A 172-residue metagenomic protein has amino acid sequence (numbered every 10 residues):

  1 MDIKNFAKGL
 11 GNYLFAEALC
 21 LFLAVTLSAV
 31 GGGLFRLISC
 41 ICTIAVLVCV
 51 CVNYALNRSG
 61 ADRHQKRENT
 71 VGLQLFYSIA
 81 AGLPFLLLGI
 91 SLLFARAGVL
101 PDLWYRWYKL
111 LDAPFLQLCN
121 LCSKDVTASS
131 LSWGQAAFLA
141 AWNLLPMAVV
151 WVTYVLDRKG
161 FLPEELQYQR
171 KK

Functional and structural regions predicted by a protein language model:
M1-G11, R63, D157-K172: N-terminal juxtamembrane cytosolic/stromal segments of multi-pass membrane proteins
M1-L56: Transmembrane alpha-helical insertion/packing segments
L10-Y13, R36-L47, Q74-A80, Y105-K109 (+1 more regions): Alpha-helical transmembrane segments of polytopic membrane proteins
F22-L34, S59-G60, I90-G98, C122-D125: Juxtamembrane "helix-exit" motif on the non-cytosolic side of transmembrane helices
V50-A81, F85: Membrane-helix interface/capping segments
V50-N53, S132-E165: Transmembrane alpha-helical segments in integral membrane proteins
L75-L110: Hydrophobic alpha-helical membrane-insertion segments
A97-S130: Membrane-interfacial helical/loop segments at transmembrane boundaries in membrane proteins
